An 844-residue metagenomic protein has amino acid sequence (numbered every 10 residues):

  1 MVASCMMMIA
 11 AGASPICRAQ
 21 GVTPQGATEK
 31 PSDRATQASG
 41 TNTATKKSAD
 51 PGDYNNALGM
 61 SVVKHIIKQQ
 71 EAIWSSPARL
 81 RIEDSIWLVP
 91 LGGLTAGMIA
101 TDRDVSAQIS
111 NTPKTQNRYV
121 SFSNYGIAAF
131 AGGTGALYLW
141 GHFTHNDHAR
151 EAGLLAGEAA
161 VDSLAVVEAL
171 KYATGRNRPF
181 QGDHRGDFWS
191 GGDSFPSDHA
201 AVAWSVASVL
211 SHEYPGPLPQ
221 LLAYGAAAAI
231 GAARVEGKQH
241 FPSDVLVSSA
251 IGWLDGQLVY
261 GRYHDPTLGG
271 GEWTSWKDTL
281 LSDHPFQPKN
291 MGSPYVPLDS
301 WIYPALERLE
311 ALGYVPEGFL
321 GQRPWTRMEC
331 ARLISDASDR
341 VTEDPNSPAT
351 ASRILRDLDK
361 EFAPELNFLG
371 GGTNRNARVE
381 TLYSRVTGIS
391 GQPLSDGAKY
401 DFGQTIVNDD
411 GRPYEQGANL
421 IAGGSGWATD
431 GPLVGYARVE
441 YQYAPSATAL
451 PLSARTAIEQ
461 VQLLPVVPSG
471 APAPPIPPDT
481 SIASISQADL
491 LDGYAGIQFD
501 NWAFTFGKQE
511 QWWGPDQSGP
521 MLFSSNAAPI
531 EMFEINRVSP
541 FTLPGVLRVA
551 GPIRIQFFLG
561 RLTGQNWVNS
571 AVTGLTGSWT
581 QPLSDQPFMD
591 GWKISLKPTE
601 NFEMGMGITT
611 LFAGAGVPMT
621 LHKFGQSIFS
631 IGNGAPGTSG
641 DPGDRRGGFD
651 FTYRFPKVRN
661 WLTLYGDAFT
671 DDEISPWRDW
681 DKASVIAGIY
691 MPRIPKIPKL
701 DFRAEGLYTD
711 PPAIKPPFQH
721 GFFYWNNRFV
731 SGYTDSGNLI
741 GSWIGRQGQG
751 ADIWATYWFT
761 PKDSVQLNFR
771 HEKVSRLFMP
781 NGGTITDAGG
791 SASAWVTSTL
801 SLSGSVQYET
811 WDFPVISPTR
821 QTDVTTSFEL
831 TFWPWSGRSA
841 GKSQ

Functional and structural regions predicted by a protein language model:
C17-A57, S61, S275-G417, G423-G431 (+3 more regions): N-terminal periplasmic/intermembrane-space "pro-region" immediately following the signal or transit peptide
R34-E236: Hydrophobic alpha-helical bundle signature of multipass membrane enzymes
L80-W87, H145-A149, Y214-P219, G261-S275 (+12 more regions): Short loop/turn motifs that connect adjacent beta-strands in outer-membrane beta-barrel proteins
I99-R103, P113, A232, D430-P432 (+10 more regions): Transmembrane beta-strands of outer-membrane beta-barrel pores
H212, Q257, W427-D430, G496-F499 (+10 more regions): Residue-level signature of outer-membrane beta-barrel architecture
Q239, P413-A418, I482-Q487, L522-A527 (+6 more regions): Replace "Gram-negative outer membrane beta-barrel proteins" with "bacterial and organellar outer membrane beta-barrel
R262, E272-P288, I594, V730-S731 (+3 more regions): Outer-membrane beta-barrel "beta-signal"
Q511-W512, I530-Y733, R746-W758, V765-G789: Signature for the C-terminal beta-barrel architecture of outer-membrane proteins
